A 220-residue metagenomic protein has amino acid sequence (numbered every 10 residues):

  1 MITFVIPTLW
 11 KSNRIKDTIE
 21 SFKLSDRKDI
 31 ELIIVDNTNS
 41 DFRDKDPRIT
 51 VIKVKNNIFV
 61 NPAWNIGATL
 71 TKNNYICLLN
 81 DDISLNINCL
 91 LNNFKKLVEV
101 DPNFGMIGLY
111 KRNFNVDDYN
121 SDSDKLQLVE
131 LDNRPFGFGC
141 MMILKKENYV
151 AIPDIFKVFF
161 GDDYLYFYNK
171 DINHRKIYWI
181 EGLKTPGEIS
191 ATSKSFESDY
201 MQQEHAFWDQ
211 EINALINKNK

Functional and structural regions predicted by a protein language model:
M1-S21: N-proximal low-complexity "stem/linker" segments adjacent to membrane-targeting elements
E20-D29: Short, acidic, metal-binding catalytic loop of nucleotide-sugar glycosyltransferases
I34-D44, S84: A conserved acidic beta->alpha catalytic loop
V54-T71: Glycine-rich, basic loop-to-helix element that forms the pyrophosphate-binding segment of sugar-nucleotide handling
I76: Short aromatic/hydrophobic "clamp" motif used to bind/position activated sugar donors
N88-S121: Conserved donor NDP-sugar-binding/catalytic core segment of glycosyltransferases
K125-L144: A recurrent flexible, glycine/aromatic-enriched loop bordering the glycosyltransferase active site that acts as
F156-K220: C-terminal catalytic/acceptor-binding lobe
